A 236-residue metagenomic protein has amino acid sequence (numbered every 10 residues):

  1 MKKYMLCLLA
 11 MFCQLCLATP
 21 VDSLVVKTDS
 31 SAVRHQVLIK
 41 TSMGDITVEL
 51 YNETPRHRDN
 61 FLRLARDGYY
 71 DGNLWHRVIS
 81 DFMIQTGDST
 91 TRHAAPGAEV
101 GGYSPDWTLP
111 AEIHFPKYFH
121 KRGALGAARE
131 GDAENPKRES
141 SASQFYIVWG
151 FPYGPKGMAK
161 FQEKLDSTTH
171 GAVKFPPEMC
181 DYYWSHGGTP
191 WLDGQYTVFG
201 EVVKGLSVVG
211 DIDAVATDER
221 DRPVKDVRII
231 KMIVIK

Functional and structural regions predicted by a protein language model:
Y4-C13: Sec-dependent N-terminal signal peptides
C16-K236: Cyclophilin-like peptidyl-prolyl cis-trans isomerases
